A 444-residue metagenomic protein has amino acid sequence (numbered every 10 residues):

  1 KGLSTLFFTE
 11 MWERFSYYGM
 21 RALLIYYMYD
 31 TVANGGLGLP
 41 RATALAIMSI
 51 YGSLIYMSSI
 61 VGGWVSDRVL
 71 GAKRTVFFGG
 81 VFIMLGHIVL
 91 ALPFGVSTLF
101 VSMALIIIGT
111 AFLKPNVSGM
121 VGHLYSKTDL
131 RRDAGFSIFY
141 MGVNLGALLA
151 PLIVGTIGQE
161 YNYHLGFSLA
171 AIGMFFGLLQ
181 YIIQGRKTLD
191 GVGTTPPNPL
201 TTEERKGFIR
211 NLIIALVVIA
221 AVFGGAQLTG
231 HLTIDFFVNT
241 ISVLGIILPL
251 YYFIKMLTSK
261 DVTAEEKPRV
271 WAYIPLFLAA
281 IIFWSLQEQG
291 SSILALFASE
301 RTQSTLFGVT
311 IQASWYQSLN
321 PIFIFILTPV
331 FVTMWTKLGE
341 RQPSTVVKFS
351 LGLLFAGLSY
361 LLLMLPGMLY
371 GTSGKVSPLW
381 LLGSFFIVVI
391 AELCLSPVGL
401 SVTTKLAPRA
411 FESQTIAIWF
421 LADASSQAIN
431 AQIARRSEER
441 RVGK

Functional and structural regions predicted by a protein language model:
K1, K127, G155-S291, A295 (+2 more regions): Intracellular loop-helix junctions on the cytosolic face of multi-pass helical membrane proteins
A22-T43, G290-S314: Short amphipathic helix-loop junctions that connect adjacent transmembrane helices in Major Facilitator Superfamily/SLC
L45-S66, K114, S318-F331: Central cavity-lining transmembrane alpha-helices of secondary-active solute carriers, predominantly the Major
S59-L92: Conserved MFS/SLC helix-loop-helix module at the cytosolic interface between two early adjacent transmembrane helices
V81-S97, L354-S373: C-terminal ends and interior cores of transmembrane alpha-helices in multi-pass membrane transporters/permeases
R131-P151, G158, G166, A171-M174 (+2 more regions): Glycine-rich segments within core transmembrane alpha-helices of 12-TM secondary carriers
S242-I254, V309-G339, G352-Y360: Transmembrane alpha-helices of Major Facilitator/SLC transporters
E439-G443: Conserved small/polar residues in nucleotide/adenosyl-binding loops
